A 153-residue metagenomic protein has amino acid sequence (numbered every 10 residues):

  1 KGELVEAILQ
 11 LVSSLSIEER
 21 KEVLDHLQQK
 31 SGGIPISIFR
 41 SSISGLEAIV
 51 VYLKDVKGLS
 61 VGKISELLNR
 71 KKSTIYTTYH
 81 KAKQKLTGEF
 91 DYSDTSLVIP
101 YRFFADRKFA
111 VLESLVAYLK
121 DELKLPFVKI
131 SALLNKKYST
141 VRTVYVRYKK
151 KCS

Functional and structural regions predicted by a protein language model:
K1-S31: Short, low-complexity, charged amphipathic interaction modules
D25-E47, F90-E113: Short, Lys/Arg-enriched anionic-surface-contact patches
Q29-S31, Y118, K129, S139: Residue-centric detector for conserved, function-critical "anchor" positions in compact interaction modules
I43-L59, F109-K124: Short, amphipathic alpha-helical "recognition" segments used to contact nucleic acids or chromatin
S44, L59, Y76-T95, L125 (+1 more regions): Short, solvent-exposed alpha-helical "recognition" segments
G62-L68, V128-L134: Short alpha-helical "recognition helix" segments of helix-turn-helix
K71, K137-Y138: Short coil turns linking two alpha-helices in DNA-binding domains
T74, F103-A105, T140: C-terminal-biased regions
